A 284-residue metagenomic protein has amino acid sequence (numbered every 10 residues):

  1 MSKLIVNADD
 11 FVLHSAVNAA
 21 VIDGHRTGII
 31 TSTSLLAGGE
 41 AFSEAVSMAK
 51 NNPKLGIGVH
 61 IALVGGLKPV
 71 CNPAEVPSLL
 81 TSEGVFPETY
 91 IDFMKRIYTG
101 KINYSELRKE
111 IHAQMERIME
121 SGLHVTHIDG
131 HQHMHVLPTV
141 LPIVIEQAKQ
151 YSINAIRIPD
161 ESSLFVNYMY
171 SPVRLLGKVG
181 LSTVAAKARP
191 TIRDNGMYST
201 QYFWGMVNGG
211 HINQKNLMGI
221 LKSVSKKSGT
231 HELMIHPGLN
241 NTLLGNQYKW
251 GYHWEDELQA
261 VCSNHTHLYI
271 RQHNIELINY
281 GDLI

Functional and structural regions predicted by a protein language model:
S2-I5, S15-G56, H60-H127, T139-I284: Terminal accessory/targeting
A8-F11: DG-centered beta-turn motif at the end of beta-strands
G130-L137: Active-site histidine-anchored catalytic micro-motif
